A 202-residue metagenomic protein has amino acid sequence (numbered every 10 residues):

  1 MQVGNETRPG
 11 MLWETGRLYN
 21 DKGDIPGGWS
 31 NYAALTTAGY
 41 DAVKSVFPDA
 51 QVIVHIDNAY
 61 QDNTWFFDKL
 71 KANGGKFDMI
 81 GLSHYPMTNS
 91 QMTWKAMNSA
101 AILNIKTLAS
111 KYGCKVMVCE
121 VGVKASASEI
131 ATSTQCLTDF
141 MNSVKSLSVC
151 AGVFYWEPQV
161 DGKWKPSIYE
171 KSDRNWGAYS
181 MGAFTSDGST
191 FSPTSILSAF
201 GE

Functional and structural regions predicted by a protein language model:
M1, I80, V153: Conserved, mostly hydrophobic/aromatic
M1-I25, I53-H55: Active-site groove signature of glycoside hydrolases
V3-R8, H55-A59, S83-M87, V121-K124 (+1 more regions): Active-site beta-loop-alpha junctions enriched in small/polar residues
R17-D24, S110, S128-S143, L147-E202: Aromatic-rich peripheral "rim/lid" segments of glycoside hydrolase catalytic domains that contact and position glycan
D21-G39: Acidic, His- and aromatic-enriched active-site or binding-groove loops in soluble protein domains that engage sugars
Y32, T36, N63, N98-A101 (+3 more regions): Aromatic/hydrophobic pocket-lining residues that form the small-molecule binding cavity in soluble enzyme cores
T36-P48, I105-S110: Surface-exposed amphipathic alpha-helices with a cationic face
Q51, N63-A131, N142-K145, V149-C150: Glycoside hydrolase catalytic-domain groove-lining segments
